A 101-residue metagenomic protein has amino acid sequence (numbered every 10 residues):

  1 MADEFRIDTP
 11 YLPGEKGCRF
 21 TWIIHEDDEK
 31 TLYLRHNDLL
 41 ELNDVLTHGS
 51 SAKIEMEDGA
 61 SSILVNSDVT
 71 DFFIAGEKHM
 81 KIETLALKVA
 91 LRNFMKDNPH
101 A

Functional and structural regions predicted by a protein language model:
M1-A101: Positively charged, low-complexity terminal tracts and the immediately adjacent first secondary-structure elements
